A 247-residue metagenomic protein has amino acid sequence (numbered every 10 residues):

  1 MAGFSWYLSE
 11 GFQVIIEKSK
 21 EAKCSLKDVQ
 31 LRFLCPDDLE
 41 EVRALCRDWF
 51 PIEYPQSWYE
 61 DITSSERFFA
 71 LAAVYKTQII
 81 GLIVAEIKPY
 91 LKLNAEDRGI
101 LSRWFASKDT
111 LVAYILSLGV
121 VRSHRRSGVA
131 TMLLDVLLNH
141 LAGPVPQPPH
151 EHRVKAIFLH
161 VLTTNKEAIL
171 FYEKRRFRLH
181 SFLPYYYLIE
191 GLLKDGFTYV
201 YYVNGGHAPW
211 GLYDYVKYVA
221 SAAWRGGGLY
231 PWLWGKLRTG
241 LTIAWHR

Functional and structural regions predicted by a protein language model:
M1-P36, L212-L229, L233, L241-H246: Conserved N-terminal entry element of GNAT/NAT acetyltransferase domains
E17-S57, I79-I80: Short amphipathic alpha-helix that is part of the acyltransferase structural core
T63-G81, E86-N94, L111-Y114: A short helix-loop-beta-strand connector motif used in the catalytic cores of GNAT acetyltransferases and, in some
E86-L118, H124-R125, H140, P149-E151 (+1 more regions): Conserved acyl-donor/pantetheine-binding loop and adjacent beta-alpha core of acyl/acetyltransferases and related
Y90, F158-H160, E173, R178-K194 (+1 more regions): Conserved catalytic-core motifs of GNAT/GCN5-like acyltransferases
A113, L141-H160, F171: Conserved GNAT acetyl-CoA-binding A-motif
R122-A142, L170-K174: Conserved acetyl-CoA-binding loop-helix of GNAT-fold acetyltransferases
L134, N165-A168, P184-E190: Short glycine/proline-centered loop/turn elements that form peptide/ligand docking sites
